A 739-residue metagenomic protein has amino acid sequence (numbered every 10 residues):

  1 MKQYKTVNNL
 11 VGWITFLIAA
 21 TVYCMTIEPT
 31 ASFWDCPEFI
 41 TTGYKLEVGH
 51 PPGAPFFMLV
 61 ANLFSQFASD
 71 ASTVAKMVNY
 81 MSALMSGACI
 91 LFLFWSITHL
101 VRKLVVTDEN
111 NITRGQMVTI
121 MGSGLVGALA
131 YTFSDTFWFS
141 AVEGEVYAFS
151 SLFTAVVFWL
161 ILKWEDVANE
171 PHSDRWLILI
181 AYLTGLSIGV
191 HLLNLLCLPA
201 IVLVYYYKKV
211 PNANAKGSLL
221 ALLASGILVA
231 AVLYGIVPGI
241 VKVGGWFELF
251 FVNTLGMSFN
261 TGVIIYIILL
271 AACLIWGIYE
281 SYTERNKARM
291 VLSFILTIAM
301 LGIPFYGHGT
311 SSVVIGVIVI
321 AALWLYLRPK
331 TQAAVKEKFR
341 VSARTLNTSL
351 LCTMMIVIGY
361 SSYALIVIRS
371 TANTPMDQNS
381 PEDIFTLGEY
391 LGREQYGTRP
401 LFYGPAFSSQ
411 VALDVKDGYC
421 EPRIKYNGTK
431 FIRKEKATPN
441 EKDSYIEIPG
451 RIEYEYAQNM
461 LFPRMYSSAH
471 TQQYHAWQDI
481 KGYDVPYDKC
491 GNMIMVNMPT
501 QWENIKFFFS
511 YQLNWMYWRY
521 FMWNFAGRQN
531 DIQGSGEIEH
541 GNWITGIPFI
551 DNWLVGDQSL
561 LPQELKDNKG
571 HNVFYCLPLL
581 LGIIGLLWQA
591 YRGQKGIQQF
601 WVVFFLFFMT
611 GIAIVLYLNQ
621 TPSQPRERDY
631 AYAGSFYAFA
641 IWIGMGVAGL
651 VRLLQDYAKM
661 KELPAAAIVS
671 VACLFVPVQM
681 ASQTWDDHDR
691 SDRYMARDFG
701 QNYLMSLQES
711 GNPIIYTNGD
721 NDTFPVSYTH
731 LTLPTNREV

Functional and structural regions predicted by a protein language model:
M1-V22, A88, D108, T113-L125 (+2 more regions): Start-transfer (signal-anchor) and selected internal transmembrane alpha helices of multi-pass inner/ER membrane
K5-F33, Y131-F133, G185, H191 (+3 more regions): Transmembrane signal-anchor helices characteristic of membrane glycosylation enzymes that use polyprenol
W13, Y80-I112, V156-L160, L580-L587: Transmembrane-helix motifs of polytopic, lipid-linked glycan transferases
C24-M25, A71-N79, L104-M117, G124-S151 (+6 more regions): Aromatic- and kink-enriched transmembrane "portal" helix at the membrane-lumen/periplasm boundary that abuts
L93-F133, A168-R175, K595-F605, M660-S670: Transmembrane-helix signature of polytopic, membrane-embedded enzymes that assemble or transfer cell-envelope glycans
V106, I112-V118, V157-W176, L203-N214 (+1 more regions): Membrane-interface transmembrane helices that cradle and orient dolichyl/undecaprenyl
V118-L125, V167-G185, N214-I227, N286-I298: Short hydrophobic alpha-helices at membrane interfaces in multi-pass membrane enzymes
T729-E738: Conserved small/polar residues in nucleotide/adenosyl-binding loops
